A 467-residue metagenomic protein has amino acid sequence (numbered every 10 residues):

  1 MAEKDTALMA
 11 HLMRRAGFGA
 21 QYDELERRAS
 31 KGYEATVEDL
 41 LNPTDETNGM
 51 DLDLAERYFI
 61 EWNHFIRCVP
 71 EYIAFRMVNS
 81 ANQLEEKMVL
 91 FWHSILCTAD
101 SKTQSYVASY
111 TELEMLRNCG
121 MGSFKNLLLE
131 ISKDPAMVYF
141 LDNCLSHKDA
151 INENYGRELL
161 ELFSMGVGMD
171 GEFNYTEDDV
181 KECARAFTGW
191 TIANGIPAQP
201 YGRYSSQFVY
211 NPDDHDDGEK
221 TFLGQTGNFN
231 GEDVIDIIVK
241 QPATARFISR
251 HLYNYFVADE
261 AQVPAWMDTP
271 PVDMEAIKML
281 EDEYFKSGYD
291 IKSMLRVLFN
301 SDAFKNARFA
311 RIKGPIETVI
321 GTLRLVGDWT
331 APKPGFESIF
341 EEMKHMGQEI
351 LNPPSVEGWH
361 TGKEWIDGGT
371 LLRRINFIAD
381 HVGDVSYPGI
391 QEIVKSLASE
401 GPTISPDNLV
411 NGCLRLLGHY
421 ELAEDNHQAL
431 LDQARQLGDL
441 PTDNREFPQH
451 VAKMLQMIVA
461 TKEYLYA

Functional and structural regions predicted by a protein language model:
A2-D5, M9-Y22, Q241, A245 (+2 more regions): Flexible, low-complexity segments enriched for small/polar residues
L12-R15, R27-R28, T36-P43, M77 (+9 more regions): Residues that form generic nucleotide/phosphate-binding pockets
Y22-C119: N-terminal accessory alpha/beta regions
L41, V69-I73, S105-A331, Y464-L465: Active-site substrate-binding loop specific to GH73 endo-beta-N-acetylglucosaminidase modules in bacterial autolysins
